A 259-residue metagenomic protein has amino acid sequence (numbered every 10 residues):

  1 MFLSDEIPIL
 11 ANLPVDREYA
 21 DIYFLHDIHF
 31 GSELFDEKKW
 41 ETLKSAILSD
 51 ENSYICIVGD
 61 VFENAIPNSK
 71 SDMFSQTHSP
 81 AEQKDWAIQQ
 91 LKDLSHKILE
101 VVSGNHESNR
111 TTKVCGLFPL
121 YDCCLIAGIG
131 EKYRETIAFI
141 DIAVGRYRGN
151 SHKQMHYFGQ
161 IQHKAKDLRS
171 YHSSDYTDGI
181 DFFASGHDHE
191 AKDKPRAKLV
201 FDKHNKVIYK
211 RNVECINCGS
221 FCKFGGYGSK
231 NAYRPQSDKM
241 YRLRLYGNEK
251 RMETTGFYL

Functional and structural regions predicted by a protein language model:
M1-D16, N150-S151, T255: Glycine- and charge-rich intrinsically disordered segments
P8-K132: Core catalytic region of metal-dependent phosphoesterases/phosphodiesterases, especially metallo-beta-lactamase-like
N12-Y23, F139-G159, K210-V213: Beta-strand-turn-beta hairpins that frame and shape the catalytic cleft of phosphate-ester-processing enzymes
F24-D27, Y54-D60, I98-N105, Y133 (+4 more regions): Active-site neighborhood of phospho(di)ester-bond hydrolases with catalytic His/Asp-centered motifs
I47-L48, G128, V144-S151, L199-I208: Alpha-helix termini
S103-C115, D238-L259: Charge-rich, low-complexity terminal tails
C124-Y147: Active-site catalytic loop in hydrolytic enzyme cores
F158-M252: Conserved beta-sheet core of the metallophosphoesterase superfamily
